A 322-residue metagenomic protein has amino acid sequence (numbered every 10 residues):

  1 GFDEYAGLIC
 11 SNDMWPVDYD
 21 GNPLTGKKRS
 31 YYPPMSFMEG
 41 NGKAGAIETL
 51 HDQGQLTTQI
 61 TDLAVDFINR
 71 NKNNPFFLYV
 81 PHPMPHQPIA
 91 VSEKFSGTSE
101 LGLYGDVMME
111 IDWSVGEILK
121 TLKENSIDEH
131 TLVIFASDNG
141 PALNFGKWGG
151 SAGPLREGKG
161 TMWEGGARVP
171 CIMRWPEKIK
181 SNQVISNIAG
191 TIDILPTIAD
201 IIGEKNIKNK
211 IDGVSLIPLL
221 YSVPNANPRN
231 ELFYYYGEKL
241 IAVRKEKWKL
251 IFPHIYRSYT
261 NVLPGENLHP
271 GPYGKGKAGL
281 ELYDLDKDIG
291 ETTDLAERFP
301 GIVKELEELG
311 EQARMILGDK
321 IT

Functional and structural regions predicted by a protein language model:
G1-D3, K72-L78, I127-V133, R168 (+2 more regions): Loop/turn elements at helix/coil->beta-strand transitions in domains of secreted/extracellular proteins
G1-N73, H82-V91, I255-R257, K277-A278: Formylglycine-dependent
L8-S11, L78-P88, F135-P141, D212-G213 (+3 more regions): Short, solvent-exposed turn/loop segments enriched in Gly/Ser/Thr/Pro and often Arg
D20, A64-V107, A142-L143, G149-A152: Active-site His/acidic residue clusters
N22-R29, K159, W163-E164, Y235-A296: C-terminal, low-complexity/hydrophilic appendages and adjacent surface loops of extracellular/periplasmic anionic
E39-G45, G116-N125, F145, S151-K210 (+2 more regions): Substrate-binding rim/cap in mid-to-C-terminal beta-strand-loop elements of soluble/periplasmic
T58-D62, M109-G116, A189-P196, I211-V214 (+4 more regions): A structural signal for well-ordered alpha-helical segments within the folded catalytic domains of diverse enzymes
E110-K147: Metal-dependent active-site segment of extracytoplasmic phospho-/sulfohydrolases and closely related
